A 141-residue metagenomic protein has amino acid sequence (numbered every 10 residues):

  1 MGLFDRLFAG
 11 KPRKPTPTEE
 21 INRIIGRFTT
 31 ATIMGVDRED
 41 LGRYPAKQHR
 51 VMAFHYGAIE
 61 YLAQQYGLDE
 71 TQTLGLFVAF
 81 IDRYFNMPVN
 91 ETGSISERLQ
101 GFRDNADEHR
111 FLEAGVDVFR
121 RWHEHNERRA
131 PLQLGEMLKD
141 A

Functional and structural regions predicted by a protein language model:
G2, T92-A141: Low-complexity intrinsically disordered segments
G2-V89, V116: N-terminal low-complexity, intrinsically disordered segments
